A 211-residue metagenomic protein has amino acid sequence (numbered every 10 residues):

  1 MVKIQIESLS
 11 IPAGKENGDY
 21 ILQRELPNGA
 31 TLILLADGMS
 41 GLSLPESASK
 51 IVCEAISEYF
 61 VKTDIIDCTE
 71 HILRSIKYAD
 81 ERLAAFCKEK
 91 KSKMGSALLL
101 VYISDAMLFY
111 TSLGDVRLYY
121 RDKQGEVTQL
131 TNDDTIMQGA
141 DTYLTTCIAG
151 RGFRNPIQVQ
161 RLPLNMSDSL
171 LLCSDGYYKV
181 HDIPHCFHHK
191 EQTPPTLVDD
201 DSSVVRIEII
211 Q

Functional and structural regions predicted by a protein language model:
M1-Q211: PP2C/PPM-type serine/threonine phosphatase catalytic domain
